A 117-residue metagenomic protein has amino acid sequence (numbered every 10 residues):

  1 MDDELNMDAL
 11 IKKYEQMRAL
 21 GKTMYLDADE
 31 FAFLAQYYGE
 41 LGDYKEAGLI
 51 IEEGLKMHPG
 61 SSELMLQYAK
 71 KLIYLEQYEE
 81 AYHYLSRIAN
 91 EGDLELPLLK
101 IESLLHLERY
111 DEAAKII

Functional and structural regions predicted by a protein language model:
F33-L34, Y68, K100: Structural register within alpha-helical repeat arrays
G54, L85-I88: Canonical positions in the second alpha-helix
P59, E91-D93: Short coil turns that delineate tetratricopeptide repeat
